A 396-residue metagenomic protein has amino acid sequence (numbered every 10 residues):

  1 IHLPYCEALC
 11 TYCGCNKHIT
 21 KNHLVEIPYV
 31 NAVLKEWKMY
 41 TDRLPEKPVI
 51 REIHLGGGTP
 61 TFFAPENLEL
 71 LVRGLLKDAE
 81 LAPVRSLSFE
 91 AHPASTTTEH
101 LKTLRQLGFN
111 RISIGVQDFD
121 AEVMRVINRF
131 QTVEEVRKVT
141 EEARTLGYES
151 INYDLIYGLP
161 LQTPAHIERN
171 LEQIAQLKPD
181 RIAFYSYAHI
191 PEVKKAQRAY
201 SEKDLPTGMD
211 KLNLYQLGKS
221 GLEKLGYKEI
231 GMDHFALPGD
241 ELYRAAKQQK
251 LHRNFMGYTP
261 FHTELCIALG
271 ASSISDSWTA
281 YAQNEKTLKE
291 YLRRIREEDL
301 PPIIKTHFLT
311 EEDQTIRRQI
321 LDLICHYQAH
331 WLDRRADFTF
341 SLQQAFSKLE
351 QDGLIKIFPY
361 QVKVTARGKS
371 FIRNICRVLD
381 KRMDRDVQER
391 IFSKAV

Functional and structural regions predicted by a protein language model:
P4-K17: Local cysteine-cluster metal-coordination motifs and their immediate loop/turn environment, predominantly Fe-S cluster
I19-R43, V49-D333: C-terminal scaffold of the Radical SAM
E46-K47, V396: N-terminal [4Fe-4S]-dependent radical SAM core
R296, I324-Q328, S347, L354 (+2 more regions): Hydrophobic alpha-helix feature that most strongly marks membrane-spanning transmembrane helices and their immediate
A336-Q351: Short amphipathic alpha-helical interaction segments
E350-Y360: A short, conserved structural fragment
Q361-T365: Minor-groove-contacting beta-hairpin "wing" of winged helix-turn-helix DNA-binding domains
R367-V396: Short, amphipathic alpha-helical interaction segments positioned at domain boundaries
